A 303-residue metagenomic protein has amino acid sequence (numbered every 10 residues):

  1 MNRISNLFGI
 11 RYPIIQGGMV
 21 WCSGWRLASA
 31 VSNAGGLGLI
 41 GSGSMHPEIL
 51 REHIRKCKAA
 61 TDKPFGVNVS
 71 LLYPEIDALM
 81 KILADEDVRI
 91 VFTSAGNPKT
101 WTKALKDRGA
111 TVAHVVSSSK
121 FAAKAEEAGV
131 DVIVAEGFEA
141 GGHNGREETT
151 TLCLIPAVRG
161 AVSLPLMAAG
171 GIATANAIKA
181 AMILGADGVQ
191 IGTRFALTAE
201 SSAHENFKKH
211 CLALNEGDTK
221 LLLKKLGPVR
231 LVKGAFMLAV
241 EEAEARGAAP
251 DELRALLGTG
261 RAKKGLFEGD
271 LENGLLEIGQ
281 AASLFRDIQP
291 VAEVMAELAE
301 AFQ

Functional and structural regions predicted by a protein language model:
M1-A161, P165: Active-site entrance/lid segments in N-terminal catalytic domains of soluble metabolic enzymes
C22, I172-A173: Residue-level detector of alpha-helix initiation sites
G145-M167, A173-Q303: Conserved active-site-proximal phosphate/metal-binding subdomains
